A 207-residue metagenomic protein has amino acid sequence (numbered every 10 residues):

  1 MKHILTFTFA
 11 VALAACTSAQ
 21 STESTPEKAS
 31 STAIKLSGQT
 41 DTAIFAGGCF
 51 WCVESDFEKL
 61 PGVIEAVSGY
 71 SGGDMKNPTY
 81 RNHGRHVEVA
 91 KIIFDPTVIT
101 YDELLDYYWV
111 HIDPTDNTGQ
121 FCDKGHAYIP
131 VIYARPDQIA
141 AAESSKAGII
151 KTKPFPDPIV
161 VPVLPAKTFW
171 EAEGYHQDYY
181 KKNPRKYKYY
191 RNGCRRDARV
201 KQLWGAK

Functional and structural regions predicted by a protein language model:
M1-H3: Bacterial Sec-dependent N-terminal signal peptides
L5-A15: Bacterial N-terminal signal peptides
C16-K207: Flexible coil/turn and secondary-structure edge motifs
